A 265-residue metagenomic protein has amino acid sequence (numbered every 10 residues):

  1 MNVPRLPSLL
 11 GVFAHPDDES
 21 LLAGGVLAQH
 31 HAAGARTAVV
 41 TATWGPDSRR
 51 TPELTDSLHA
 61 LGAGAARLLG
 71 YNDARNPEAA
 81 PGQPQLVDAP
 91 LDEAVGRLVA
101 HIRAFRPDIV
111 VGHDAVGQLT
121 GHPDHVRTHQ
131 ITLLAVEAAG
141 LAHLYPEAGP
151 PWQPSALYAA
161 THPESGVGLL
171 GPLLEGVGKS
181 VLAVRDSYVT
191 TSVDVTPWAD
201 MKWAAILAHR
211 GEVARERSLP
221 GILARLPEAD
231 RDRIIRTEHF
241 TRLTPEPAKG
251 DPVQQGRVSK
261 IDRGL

Functional and structural regions predicted by a protein language model:
M1-R106, E137-A138, H239-T244, K249-G250: Active-site rim/loop-helix segments in enzyme catalytic domains that contact anionic ligands
M1-S8, P81-G82, A89-L265: Metal-dependent de-N-acetylase/amidase catalytic core
